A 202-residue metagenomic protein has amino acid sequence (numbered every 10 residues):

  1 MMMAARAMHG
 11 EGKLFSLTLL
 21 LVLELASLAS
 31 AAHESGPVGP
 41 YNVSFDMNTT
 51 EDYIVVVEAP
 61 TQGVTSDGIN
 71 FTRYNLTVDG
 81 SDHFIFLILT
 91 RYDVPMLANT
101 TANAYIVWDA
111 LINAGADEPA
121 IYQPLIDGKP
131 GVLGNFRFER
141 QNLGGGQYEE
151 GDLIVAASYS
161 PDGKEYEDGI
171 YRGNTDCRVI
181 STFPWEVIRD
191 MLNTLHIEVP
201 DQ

Functional and structural regions predicted by a protein language model:
M1-G10: N-terminal secretory signal peptides that target proteins for export/translocation
G10-E24, V107, E149: Terminal low-complexity, poorly structured segments
F15-F84, E118, P161, Y166-Q202: N-terminal targeting sequences that direct proteins away from the cytosol to non-cytosolic compartments
N48-D52, L89-P95, A156-D162: A short, sequence-level motif marking secondary-structure junctions
I54-V56, S66, M96-A98, L143-G145: Short, solvent-exposed loop/turn elements at domain surfaces
F84-W108: Surface-exposed acidic loop/strand-edge motifs in secreted or periplasmic proteins that form small linear binding
V94, R140-Q141, F183-E186: Solvent-exposed loop/turn segments at secondary-structure junctions within structured extracellular/periplasmic domains
A102-E165: Signature of long, low-cysteine stretches enriched in small and polar/charged residues
